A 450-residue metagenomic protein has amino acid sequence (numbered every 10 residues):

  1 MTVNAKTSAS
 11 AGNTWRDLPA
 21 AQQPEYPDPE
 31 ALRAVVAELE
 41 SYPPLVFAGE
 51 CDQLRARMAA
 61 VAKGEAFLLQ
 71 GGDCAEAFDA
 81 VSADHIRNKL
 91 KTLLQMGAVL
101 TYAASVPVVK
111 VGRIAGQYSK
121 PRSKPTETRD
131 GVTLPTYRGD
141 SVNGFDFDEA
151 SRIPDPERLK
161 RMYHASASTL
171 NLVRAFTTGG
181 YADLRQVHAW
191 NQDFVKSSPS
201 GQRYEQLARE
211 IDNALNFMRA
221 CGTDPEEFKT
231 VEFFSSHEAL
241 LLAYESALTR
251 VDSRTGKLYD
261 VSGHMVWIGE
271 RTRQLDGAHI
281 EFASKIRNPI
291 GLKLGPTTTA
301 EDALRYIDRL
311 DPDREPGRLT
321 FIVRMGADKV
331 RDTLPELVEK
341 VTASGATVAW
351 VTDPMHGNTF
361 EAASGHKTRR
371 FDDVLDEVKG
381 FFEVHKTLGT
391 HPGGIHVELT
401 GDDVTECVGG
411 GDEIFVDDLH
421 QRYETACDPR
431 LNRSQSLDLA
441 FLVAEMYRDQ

Functional and structural regions predicted by a protein language model:
T2-F67: N-terminal basic/disordered segments at the start of proteins
A20-P27, A31-L32, M58-G71, S123 (+1 more regions): Short, compositionally biased low-complexity segments
M58-V61, V99-T101, F282-A283, V384-L388: A general structural signal for short secondary-structure junctions and capping/turn motifs
L69-C74, V111-I114, T352-M355, E398-T400: Short loop/turn segments at strand-loop or loop-helix junctions that form parts of catalytic or ligand-binding pockets
A75-E76, V81-G326, R369, E377 (+2 more regions): Active-site-facing alpha/beta catalytic cores
K120-K124, D193-K196, D332-L334, F360-S364 (+1 more regions): Short acidic, glycine/serine/threonine-rich loops at helix termini
L294-G295, P354-N358: Conserved phosphate/anionic-ligand binding catalytic regions in large, soluble enzymes, centered on
A303-Y306, R318-A349, H356-T405: Non-transmembrane, aqueous-exposed alpha-helical and coiled segments at domain scale
